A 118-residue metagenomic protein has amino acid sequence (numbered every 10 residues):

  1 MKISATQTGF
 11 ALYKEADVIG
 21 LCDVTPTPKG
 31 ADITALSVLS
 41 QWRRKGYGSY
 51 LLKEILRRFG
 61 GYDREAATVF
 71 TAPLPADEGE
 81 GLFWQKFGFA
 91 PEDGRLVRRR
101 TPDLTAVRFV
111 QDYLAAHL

Functional and structural regions predicted by a protein language model:
S4-G20: Conserved beta-hairpin
S4-T6, T27, E92: Structural motif
D17-T25, G30-S37: Conserved beta-strand in the GNAT
L36-R44, P73: A short, internal acetyl-CoA/4′-phosphopantetheine-binding micro-motif in the GNAT/acyltransferase core
W42, G46-E54: Conserved acetyl-CoA pyrophosphate-binding loop and the N-cap/start of the following alpha-helix in GNAT-like
T68-G81, A90, R99-T101: Conserved beta-strand-loop-alpha-helix junction that forms the acyl-donor binding cleft
Q85-G94: Conserved acetyl-CoA-binding loop of GNAT-fold acetyltransferases
